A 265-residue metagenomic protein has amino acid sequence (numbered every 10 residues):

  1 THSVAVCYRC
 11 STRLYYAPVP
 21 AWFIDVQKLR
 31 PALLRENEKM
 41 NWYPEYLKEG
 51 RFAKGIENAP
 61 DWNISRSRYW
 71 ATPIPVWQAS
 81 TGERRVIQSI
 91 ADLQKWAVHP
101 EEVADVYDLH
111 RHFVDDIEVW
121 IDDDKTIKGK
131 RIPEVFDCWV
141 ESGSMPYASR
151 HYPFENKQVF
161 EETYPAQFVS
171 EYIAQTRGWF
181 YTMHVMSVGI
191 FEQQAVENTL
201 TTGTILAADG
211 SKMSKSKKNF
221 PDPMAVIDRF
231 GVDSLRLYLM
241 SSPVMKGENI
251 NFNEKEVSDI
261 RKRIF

Functional and structural regions predicted by a protein language model:
T1-I87, F180, S211, K217-F265: Residue patterns forming the tRNA-binding/recognition surfaces of aminoacyl-tRNA synthetases and related DALR
Q27, R68-W70, P75-Q78, Q88 (+1 more regions): Alpha-helical recognition segments enriched in aromatics with Gly/Pro capping that present substrate-recognition
